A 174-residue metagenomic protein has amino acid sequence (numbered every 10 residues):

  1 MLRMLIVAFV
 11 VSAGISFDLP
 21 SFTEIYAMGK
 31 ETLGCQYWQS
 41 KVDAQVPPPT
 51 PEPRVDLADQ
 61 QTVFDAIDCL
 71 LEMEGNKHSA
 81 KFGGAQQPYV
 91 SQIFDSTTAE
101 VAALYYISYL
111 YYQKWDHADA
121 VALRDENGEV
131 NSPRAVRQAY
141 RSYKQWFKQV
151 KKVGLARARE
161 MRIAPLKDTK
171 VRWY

Functional and structural regions predicted by a protein language model:
M1-A8: Sec-dependent signal peptide recognition, specifically the positively charged N-region followed immediately by
G14-Y174: Extended repeat-based scaffolds of very large eukaryotic assembly and lipid-transport proteins
